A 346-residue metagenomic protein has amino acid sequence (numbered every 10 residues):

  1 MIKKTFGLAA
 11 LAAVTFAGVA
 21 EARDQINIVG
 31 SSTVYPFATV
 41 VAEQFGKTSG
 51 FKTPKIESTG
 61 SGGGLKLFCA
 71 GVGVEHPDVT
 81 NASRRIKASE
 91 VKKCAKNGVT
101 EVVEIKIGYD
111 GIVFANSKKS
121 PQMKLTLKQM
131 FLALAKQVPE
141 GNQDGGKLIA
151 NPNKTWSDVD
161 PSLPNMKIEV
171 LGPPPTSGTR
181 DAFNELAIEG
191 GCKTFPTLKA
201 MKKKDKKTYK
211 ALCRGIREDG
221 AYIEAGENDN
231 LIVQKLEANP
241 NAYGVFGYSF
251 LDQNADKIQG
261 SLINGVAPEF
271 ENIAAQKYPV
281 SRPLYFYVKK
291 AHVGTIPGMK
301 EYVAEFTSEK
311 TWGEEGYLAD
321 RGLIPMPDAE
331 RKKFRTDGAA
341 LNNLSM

Functional and structural regions predicted by a protein language model:
M1-G7: Bacterial N-terminal signal peptides that target proteins for export
A9-A10, A20: Cleavable N-terminal signal peptides
F16-A22: Sec/Tat signal peptide C-region and signal peptidase I cleavage site
A22-M346: Flexible loop/hinge segments at secondary-structure junctions
